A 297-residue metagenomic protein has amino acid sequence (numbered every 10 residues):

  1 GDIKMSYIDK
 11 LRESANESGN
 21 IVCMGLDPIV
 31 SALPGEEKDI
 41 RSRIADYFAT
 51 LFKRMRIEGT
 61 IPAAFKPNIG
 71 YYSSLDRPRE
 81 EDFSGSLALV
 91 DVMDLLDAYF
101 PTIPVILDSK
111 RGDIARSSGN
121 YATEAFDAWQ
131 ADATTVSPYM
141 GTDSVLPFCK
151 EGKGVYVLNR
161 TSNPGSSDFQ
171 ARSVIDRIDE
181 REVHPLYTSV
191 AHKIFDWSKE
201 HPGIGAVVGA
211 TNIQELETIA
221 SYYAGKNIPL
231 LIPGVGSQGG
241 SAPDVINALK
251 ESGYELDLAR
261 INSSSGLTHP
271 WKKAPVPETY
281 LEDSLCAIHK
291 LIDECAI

Functional and structural regions predicted by a protein language model:
K4-P67, Y72-S86, V90-T102, V276 (+1 more regions): Conserved N-terminal beta1-alpha1 strand-loop-helix module at the mouth
A15-N16, F52-I61, M93-F100, P147-G152 (+2 more regions): Acidic (Asp/Glu)-rich catalytic clusters
S18-V22, T60-A63, P101-I103, Q130-D132 (+4 more regions): Short, well-ordered coil/turn segments that N-cap beta-strands
M24, F65, D108, T134 (+2 more regions): Conserved, mostly hydrophobic/aromatic
I29-V30, D113-V207: Conserved anion-binding
D76-D94, I114-S118, Y139-G152, T211-Y222 (+1 more regions): Active-site-adjacent beta->alpha loops and helix N-cap segments on the catalytic face of soluble alpha/beta enzymes
T211-N262, G266-P270: A C-terminal functional module that forms or caps the active site or interfaces directly with catalytic machinery
V245-Y254, L258, L267-I297: C-terminal helical cap(s) of enzyme catalytic domains, especially alpha/beta-barrels
